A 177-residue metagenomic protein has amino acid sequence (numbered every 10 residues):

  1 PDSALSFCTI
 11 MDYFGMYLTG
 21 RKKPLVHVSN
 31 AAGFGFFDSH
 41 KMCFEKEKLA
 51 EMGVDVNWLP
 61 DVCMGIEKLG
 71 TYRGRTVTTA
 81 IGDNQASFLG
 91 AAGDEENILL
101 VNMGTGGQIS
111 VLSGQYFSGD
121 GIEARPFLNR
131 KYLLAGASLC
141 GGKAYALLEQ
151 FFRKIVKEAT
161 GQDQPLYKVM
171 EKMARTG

Functional and structural regions predicted by a protein language model:
P1-P24, G35-K46, A50-E51, K68 (+1 more regions): Active-site core segments that coordinate phosphate-bearing ligands/cofactors across diverse enzyme families
L5-S6, W58-P60: Residue-level recognition of the N-termini of beta-strands and the immediately preceding loop/turn
L25-A31: Nucleotide/phosphate-binding loop and acidic/charged catalytic motifs in nucleotide-binding or -utilizing enzymes
A31-A32, I66: Short, conserved phosphate-binding/catalytic loop or strand-edge motifs used in phosphoryl-/nucleotidyl-transfer
E51-W58: A structural motif corresponding to the C-terminal end of an alpha-helix and its immediate exit/capping segment
L59-V62, V77: Generic structural signal for residues in well-ordered beta-strands
D61-L69: Gly/charged, well-structured mid-domain segments that form the phosphate/adenylate-handling core of ATP-dependent
